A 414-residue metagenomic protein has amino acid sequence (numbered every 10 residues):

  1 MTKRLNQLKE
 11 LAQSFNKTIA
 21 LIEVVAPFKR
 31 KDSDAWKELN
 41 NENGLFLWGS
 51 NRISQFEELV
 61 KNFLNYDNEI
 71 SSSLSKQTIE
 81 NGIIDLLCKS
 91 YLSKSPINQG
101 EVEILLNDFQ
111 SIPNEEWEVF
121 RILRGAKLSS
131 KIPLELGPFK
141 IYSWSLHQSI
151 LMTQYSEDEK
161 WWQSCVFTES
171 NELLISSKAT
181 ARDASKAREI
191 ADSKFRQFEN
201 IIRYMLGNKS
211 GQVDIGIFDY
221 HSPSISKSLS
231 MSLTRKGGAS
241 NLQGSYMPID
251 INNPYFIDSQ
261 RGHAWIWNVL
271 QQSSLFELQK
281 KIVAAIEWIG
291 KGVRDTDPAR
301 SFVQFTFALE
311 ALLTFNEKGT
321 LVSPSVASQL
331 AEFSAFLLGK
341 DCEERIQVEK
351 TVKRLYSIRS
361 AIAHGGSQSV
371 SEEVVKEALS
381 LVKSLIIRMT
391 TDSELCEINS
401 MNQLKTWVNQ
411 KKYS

Functional and structural regions predicted by a protein language model:
M1-S50: Charged, amphipathic alpha-helical stretches
N6, N41, W48, R52-R300 (+2 more regions): Charged, non-catalytic interaction/linker regions at domain boundaries that couple catalytic cores to substrate
A179-T180, E287-V293, G339-C342, A363-Q368: Glycine- and acidic
L275-I282, V322-E332, V348-S357: A glycine-rich, aromatic-flanked flexible loop/lid motif
W288-K291, Q304, T351, I358: Short, hydrophobic/aromatic alpha-helical segments in well-folded domains
L309-I346: Flexible secondary-structure boundary motifs
E317, S357-S367, I387-I398: Charged/polar positions within long, soluble alpha-helices
E343-E373: Histidine-centered, metal-coordinating catalytic motifs and their short helical/loop contexts
